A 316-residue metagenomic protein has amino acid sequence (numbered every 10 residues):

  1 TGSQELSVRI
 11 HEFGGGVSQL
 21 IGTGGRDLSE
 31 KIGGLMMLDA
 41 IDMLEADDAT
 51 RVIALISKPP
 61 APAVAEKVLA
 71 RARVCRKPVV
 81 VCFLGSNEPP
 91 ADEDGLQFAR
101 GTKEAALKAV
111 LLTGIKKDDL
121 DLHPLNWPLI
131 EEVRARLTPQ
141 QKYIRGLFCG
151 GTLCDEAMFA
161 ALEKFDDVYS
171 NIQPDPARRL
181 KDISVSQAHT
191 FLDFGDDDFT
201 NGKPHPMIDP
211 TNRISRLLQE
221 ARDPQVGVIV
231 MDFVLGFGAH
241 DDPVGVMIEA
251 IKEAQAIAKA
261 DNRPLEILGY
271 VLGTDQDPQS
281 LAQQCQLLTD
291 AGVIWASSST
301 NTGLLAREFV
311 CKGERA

Functional and structural regions predicted by a protein language model:
T1-A316: Catalytic-core regions of core metabolic enzymes, especially those transforming organic acids/acyl-group intermediates
